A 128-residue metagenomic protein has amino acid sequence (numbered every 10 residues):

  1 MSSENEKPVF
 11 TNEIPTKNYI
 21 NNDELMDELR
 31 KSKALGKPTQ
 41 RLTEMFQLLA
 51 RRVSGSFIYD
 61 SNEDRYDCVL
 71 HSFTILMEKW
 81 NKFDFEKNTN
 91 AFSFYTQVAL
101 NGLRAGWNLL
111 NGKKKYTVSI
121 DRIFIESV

Functional and structural regions predicted by a protein language model:
M1-D67, S127-V128: Extreme N-terminal regulatory/targeting segments of RNA polymerase sigma factors
A50, C68-K79, Y95: Short, small-hydrophobic-rich alpha-helical interface motif
R52, N101-Y116: Arg/Lys-rich amphipathic alpha helix in sigma70-family domain 2
F57-E63, M77-V98, L109-K114: Short alpha-helix-to-loop micro-motif enriched in aromatics/charged/Gly
S119-V128: Internal acidic/polar
